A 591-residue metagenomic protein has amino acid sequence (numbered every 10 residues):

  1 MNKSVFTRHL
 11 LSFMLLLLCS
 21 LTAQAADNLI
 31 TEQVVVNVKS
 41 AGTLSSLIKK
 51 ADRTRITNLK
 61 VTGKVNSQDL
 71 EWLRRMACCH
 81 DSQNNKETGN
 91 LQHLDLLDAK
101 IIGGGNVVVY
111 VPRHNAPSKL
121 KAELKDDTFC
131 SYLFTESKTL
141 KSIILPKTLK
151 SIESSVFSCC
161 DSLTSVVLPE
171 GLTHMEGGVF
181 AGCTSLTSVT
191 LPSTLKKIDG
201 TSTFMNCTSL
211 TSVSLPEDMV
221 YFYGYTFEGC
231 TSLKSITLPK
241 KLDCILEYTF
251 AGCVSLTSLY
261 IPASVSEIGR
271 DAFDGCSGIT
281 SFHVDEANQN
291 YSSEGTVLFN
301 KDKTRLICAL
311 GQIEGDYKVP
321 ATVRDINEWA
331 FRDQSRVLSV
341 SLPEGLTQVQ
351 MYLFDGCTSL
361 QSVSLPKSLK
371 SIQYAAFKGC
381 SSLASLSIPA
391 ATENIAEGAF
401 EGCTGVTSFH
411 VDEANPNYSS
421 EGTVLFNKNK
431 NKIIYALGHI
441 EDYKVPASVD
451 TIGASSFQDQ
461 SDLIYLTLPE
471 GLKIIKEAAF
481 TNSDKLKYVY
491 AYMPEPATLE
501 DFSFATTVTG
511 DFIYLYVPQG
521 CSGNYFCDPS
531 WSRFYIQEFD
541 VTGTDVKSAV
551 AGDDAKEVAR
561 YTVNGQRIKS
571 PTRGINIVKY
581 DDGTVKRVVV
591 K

Functional and structural regions predicted by a protein language model:
H9-S20: Bacterial N-terminal signal peptides
A23-D27: Boundary at the C-terminal end of the N-terminal hydrophobic targeting segment
T31-K39, T57-V65, Q83-N106, R113-D127 (+18 more regions): Structural signature of tandem-repeat unit edges
G42-D52, Q68-C78, R270-D271, Y317 (+3 more regions): Short, T/G/N/S-enriched strand-turn elements that build extracellular solenoid repeat scaffolds
L59, Y525, G543-S548, G565 (+1 more regions): Terminal processing/anchoring signals of secreted or surface-associated proteins and related intramolecular
Y132-L133, E153-V156, E176-V179, G200-T203 (+9 more regions): Consensus positions within tandem repeat domains that build extended binding/scaffold surfaces
D540-N564: Residue-level detector of functionally pivotal "anchor" positions at catalytic/ligand-binding pockets or at interdomain
I577-K591: C-terminal tail/sorting-segment detector
